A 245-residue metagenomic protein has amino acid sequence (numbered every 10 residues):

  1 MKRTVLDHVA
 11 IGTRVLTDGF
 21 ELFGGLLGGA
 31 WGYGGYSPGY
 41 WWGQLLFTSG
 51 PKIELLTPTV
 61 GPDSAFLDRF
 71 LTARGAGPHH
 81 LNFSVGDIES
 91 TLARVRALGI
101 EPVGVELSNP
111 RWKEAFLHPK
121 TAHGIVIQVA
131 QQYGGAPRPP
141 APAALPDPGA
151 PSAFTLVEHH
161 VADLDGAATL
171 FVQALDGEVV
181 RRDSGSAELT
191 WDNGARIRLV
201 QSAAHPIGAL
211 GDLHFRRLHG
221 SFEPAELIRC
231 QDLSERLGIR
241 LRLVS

Functional and structural regions predicted by a protein language model:
M1-F20, A76-V85, A130-A168, L213: N-terminal beta-strand motif that seeds the catalytic metal site of vicinal oxygen chelate
M1-R3, A10-K52, S90-K113, L117 (+3 more regions): Core segments of cupin and vicinal oxygen chelate
A10, G50, G75-N82, H123-V126 (+3 more regions): Short coil/turn motifs at helix boundaries and re-entrant loops, enriched in small/polar and proline residues
Y33, P51-F66, Q201-P206, V244-S245: Conserved donor-binding loop and adjoining core beta-sheet/short helix segment in diverse acyl/aminoacyl transferases
I53, L92-A153, E188-Q201, H219-S245: Vicinal oxygen chelate
P58-T59, D63-F66, R74-G86: Long, hydrophobic/aromatic-enriched structural stretches that serve as scaffold segments
L71: Donor-sugar nucleotide-binding helix/loop cap in glycosyltransferases
G166-A167, Q173, H205-I207, L213-E226: Hydrophobic/basic alpha-helical segments enriched in Actinobacteria
